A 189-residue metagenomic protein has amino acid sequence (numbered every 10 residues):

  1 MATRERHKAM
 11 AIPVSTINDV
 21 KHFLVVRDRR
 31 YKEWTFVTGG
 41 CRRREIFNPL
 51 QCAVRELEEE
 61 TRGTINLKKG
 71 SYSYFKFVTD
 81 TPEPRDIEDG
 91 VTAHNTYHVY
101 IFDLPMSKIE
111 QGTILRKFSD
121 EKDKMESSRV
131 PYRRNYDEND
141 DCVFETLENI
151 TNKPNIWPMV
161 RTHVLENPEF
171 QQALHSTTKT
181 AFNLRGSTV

Functional and structural regions predicted by a protein language model:
M1-L24, R42, F102: Conserved N-terminal beta-strand and adjoining loop/helix that marks the start of the Nudix/MutT-like hydrolase domain
A2, R27, N48, T79-D86: Conserved, well-structured beta-alpha core segment at the onset of a catalytic domain
R4-E5, I17-N18, V91-H94, N135-D137: Extracellular/periplasmic catalytic domains that process cell-envelope and extracellular macromolecules
R6-H7, K76-S127, L147-N149, H163: Active-site-adjacent beta-strand/loop module that shapes the phosphate/pyrophosphate-binding cleft
H7-M10, P49, H98, D140: Residue-level detector of short, conserved catalytic/binding motifs and their immediate flanks
V20-N66: Conserved Nudix-box catalytic region and its N-terminal flanking loop in Nudix hydrolases and closely related
R30-W34, I109-V189: Nudix hydrolase/Nudix homology domain
G70-K76: Short, mixed-charge low-complexity intrinsically disordered segments
